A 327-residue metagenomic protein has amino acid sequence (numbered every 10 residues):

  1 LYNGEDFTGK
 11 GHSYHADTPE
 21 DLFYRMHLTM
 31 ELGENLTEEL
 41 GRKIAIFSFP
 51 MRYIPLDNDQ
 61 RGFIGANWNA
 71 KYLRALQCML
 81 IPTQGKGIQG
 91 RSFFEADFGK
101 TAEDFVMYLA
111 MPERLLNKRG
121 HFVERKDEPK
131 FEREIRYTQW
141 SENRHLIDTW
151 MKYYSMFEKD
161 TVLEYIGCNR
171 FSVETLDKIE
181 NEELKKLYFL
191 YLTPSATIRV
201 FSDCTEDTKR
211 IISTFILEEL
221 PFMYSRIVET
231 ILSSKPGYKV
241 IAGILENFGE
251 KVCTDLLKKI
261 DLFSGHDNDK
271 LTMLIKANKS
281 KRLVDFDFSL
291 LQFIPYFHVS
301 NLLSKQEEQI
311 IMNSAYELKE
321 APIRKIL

Functional and structural regions predicted by a protein language model:
L1-F157, I311: A structural motif corresponding to the C-terminal lobe/cap of the Radical SAM core domain
H27-L28, A75-C78, P194-S195, E218 (+1 more regions): Short, hydrophobic/amphipathic alpha-helical patches that form generic packing surfaces within helical domains
E128-L257, D261-F263, L271: Catalytic domains of carbohydrate-active enzymes that cleave complex glycans
C204, G249, D285-F288, P295-S304 (+2 more regions): Intrinsically disordered, low-structural-confidence terminal and linker regions
L232, A242-L245, K276, P295 (+2 more regions): Residues marking helix boundaries in flexible regions
A242, T254-D255, L262-L283, F288-L290 (+1 more regions): Intrinsically disordered, charged low-complexity linkers and terminal tails that flank or connect structured domains
E308: Short alpha-helical "recognition helix" segments of helix-turn-helix
